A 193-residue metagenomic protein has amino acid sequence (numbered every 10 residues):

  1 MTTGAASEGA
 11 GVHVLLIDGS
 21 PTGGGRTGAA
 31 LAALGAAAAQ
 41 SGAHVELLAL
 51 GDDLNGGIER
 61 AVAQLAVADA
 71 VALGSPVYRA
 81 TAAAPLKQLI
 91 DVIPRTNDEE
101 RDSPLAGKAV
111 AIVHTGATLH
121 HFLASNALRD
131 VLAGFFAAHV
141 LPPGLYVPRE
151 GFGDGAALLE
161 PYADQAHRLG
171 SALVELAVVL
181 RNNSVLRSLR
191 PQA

Functional and structural regions predicted by a protein language model:
M1-R101, E160, D164-A193: N-terminal beta1-alpha1-beta2 submodule of the flavodoxin-like/Rossmannoid cofactor-binding fold
G11, A106-G107: Phosphate-coordination loops involved in phosphoryl transfer and adenosine-cofactor binding
D18, G74-V77, V113-A117, D154: Conserved short-loop catalytic and cofactor-binding motifs
P21-G23, G51-D52, G116-H120, G151-F152: Short histidine/acidic/glycine/proline-rich micro-motifs that form metal- and phosphate-coordinating active-site loops
L50-D53, D102-P104, G134-G153: Mobile beta-alpha loop/short-helix "lid" or hinge segments that flank ligand
G57-I58, A84, L123-A124, D154-G155: Short, well-ordered secondary-structure micro-motifs
R101-D102, F122: Short histidine-centered beta-strand/loop micro-motifs that create catalytic or ligand/metal-coordination sites
A109-P148, E160-D164: Short, glycine-/small-residue-rich phosphate/pyrophosphate-handling segment
